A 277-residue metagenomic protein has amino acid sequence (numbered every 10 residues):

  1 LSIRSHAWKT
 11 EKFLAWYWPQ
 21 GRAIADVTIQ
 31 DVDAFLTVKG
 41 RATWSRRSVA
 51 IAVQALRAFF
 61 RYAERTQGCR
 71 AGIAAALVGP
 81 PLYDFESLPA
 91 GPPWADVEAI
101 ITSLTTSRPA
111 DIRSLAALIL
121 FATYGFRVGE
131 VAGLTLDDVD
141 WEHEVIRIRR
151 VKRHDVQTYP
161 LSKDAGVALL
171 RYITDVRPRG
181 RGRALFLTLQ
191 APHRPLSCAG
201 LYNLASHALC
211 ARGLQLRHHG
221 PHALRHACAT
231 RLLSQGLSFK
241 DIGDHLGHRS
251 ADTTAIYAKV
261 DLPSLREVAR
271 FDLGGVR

Functional and structural regions predicted by a protein language model:
L1-R277: Conserved catalytic core of the tyrosine transesterase superfamily
